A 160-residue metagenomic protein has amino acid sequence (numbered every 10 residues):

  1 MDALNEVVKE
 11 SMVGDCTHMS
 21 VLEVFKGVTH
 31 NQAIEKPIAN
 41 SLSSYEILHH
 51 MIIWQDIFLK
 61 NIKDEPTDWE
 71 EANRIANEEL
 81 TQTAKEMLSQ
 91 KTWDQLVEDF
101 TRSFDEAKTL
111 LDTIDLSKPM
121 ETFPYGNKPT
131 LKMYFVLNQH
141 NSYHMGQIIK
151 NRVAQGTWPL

Functional and structural regions predicted by a protein language model:
M1-M12, K85-Q95: Short, charged, low-complexity loops and linkers
D2, D15, D56, D64 (+5 more regions): Acidic-enriched, low-complexity/disordered segments with a strong bias for Aspartate over Glutamate
N5-H18, L22-F25, N31-L80, T122-L160: Short, contiguous alpha-helical
V28-N31, L110, I114-S117, N151: A short secondary-structure junction motif
L80-E121, L131-L137: Acidic/histidine-rich alpha-helical segments that form the ligand environment of transition-metal centers
